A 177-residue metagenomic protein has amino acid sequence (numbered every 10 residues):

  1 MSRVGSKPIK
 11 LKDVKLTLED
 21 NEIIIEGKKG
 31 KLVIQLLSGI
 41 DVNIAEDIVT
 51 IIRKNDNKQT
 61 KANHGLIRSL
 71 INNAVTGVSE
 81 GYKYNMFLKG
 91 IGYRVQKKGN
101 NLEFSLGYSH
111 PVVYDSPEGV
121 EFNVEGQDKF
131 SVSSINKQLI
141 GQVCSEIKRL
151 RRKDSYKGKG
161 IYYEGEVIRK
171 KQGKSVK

Functional and structural regions predicted by a protein language model:
M1-K177: Ribosome-associated RNA-binding proteins
